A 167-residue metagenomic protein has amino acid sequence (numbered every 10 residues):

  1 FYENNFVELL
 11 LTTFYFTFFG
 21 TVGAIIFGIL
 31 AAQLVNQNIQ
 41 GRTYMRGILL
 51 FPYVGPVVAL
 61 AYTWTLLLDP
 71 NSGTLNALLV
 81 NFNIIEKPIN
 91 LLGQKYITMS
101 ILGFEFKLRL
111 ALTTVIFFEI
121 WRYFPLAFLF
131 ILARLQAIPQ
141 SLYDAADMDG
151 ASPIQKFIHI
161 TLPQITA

Functional and structural regions predicted by a protein language model:
F1-A167: A structural signal for multi-pass alpha-helical bundles of membrane permease subunits that mediate small-molecule
